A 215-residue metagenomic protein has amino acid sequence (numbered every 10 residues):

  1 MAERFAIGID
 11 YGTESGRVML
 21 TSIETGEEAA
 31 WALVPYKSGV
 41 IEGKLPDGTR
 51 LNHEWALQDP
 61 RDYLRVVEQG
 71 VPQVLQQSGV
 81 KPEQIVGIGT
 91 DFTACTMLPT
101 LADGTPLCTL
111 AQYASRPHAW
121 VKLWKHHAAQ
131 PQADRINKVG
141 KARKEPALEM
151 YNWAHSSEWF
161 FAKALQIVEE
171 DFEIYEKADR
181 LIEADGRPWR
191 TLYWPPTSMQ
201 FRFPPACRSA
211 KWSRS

Functional and structural regions predicted by a protein language model:
A2-W31, P35, G87-T100: Gly/Thr-rich phosphate-binding beta-strand-loop-beta motif of the actin/hexokinase/Hsp70
I23-T25, G39, P72, V139: Alpha-helix termini
V34-G39, A114: A short acidic/small-residue loop/turn micro-motif
G39-L45: Short acidic/His/Gly/Ser-rich catalytic and metal-binding motifs that mark active-site loops of diverse hydrolases
P46-G48, N52-R61, R65, Q69-S215: Glycine-rich phosphate-binding/catalytic subdomain of phosphoryl-transfer and nucleotide/sugar-phosphate-processing
